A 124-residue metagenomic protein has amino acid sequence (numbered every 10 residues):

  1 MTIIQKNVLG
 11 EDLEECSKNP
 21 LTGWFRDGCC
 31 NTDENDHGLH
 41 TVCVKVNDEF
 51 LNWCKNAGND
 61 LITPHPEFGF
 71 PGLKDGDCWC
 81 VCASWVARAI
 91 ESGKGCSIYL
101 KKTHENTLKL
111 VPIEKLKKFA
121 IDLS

Functional and structural regions predicted by a protein language model:
M1-C43: OB-fold ssDNA-binding interfaces and closely related basic DNA-contact patches used across DNA replication/repair
K45-D60: Short, basic/aromatic beta-hairpin or loop at an interaction surface
I62-G69: Short alpha-helix capping/helix-loop boundary micro-motifs
V86-K109: Short, compositionally biased
E105-S124: Glycine- and charge-enriched low-complexity intrinsically disordered segments
